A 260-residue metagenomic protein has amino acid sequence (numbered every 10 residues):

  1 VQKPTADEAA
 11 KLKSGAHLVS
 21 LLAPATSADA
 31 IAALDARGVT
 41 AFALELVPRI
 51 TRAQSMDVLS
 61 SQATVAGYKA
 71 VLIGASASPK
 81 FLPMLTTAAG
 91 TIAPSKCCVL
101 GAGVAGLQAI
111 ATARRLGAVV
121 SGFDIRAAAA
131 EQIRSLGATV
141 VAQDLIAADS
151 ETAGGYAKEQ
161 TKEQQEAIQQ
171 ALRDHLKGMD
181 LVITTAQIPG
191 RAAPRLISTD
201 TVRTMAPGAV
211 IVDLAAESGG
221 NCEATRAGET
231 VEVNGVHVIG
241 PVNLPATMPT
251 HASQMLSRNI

Functional and structural regions predicted by a protein language model:
Q2-A75: Phosphate/diphosphate ligand-binding glycine-rich loop within oxidoreductases
K3-P4, S150-V182, A186-D200, P241 (+1 more regions): A structured beta-alpha segment of the ubiquitous adenosine-cofactor-binding alpha/beta core
K13-E45, L181-I239: ADP-ribose/adenylate-binding Rossmann-like module
P24-A28, S61-Y68, L107, F123 (+6 more regions): Electropositive phosphate-/nucleotide-binding environments in soluble metabolic enzymes
A25, R37-A41, G74-F81, L116-V119 (+7 more regions): Change "in soluble alpha/beta enzymes" to "in soluble alpha/beta proteins
I31, V71, A109-I110, A130 (+1 more regions): Generic hydrophobic/aromatic pocket-lining and core-packing "Φ" positions
E45-A89, A216, C222-N259: Adenosine-phosphate binding glycine-rich loop
P83-K177: Glycine-rich phosphate/diphosphate-binding loop of Rossmann-like nucleotide-binding domains
